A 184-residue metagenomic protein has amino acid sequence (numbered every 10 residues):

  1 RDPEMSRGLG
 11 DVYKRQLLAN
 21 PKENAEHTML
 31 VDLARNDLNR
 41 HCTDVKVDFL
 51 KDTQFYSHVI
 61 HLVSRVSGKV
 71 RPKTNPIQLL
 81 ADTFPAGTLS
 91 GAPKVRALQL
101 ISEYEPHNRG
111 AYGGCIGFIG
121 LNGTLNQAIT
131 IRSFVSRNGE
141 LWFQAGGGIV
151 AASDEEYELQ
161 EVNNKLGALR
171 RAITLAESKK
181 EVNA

Functional and structural regions predicted by a protein language model:
R1, R7-A184: Extended alpha-helical targeting/anchoring segments, especially N-terminal organellar/secretory targeting helices
